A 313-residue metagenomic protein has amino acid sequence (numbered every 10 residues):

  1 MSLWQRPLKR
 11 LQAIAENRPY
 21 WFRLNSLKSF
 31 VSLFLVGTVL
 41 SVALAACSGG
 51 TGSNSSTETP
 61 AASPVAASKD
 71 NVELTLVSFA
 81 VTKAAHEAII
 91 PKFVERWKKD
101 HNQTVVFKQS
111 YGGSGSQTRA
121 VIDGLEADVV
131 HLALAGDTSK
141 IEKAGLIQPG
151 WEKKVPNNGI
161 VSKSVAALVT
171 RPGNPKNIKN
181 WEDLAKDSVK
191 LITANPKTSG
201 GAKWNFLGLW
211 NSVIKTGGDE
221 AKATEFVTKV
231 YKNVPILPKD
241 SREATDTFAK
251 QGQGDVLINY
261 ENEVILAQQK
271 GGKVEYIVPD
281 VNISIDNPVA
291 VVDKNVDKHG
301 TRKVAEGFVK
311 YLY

Functional and structural regions predicted by a protein language model:
M1-V72: Short, low-complexity disordered leader/linker segments with a strong preference for bacterial N-terminal type II
S2, G49-S53, K294-Y313: Extracellular/periplasmic juxtamembrane helices and adjacent flexible linkers that interface with membrane partners
C47-A144, K154-V155: Early extracytoplasmic/lumenal segment of secretory-pathway proteins
P91-H101, E182-T247: Ligand-binding cleft/hinge of the Venus flytrap
G124-V130, S188-V189, K250-V256: Alpha-to-beta junction loops
E142-K215: A conserved helix-loop-strand patch within extracytoplasmic ligand-binding domains of the periplasmic binding
V165-N174, D286-K303: A bilobed periplasmic-binding-protein/Venus flytrap-type ligand-binding module shared by bacterial periplasmic
T216-V281, P288: Ligand-binding pocket segment of bilobal, Venus flytrap-like solute-binding proteins
